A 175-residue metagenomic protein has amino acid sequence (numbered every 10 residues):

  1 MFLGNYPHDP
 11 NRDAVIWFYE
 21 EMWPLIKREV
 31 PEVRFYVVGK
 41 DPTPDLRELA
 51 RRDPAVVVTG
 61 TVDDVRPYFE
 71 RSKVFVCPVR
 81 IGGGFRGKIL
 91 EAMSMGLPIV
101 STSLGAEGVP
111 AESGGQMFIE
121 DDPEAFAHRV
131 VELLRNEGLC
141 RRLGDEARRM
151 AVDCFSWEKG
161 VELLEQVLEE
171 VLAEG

Functional and structural regions predicted by a protein language model:
M1-R71: Conserved catalytic-core segment of nucleotide-activated headgroup transferases in glycan assembly
P44-L46, V65-R66, G83-R86, G105-P110: Short glycine/proline-enriched, acidic/aromatic patches that form the donor-sugar handling elements
A55, E70-G84, M95-L97: Acidic donor-binding loop of glycosyltransferase active sites
G60-T61, C77-G83, L104-G105: Short Ser/Thr-rich beta->loop micro-motif in glycosyltransferases that lines and helps position the nucleotide-sugar
K88-E91, P98-T102: Short hydrophobic beta-strand element within catalytic cores of glycosyltransferases and related nucleotide-activated
S103-I119: Short acidic/histidine- and often glycine-rich active-site loop of Leloir-type glycosyltransferases that engages
M117-E124, E132-E137: Conserved acidic donor-binding segment of nucleotide-sugar-dependent glycosyltransferases
L139-D153, G160-Q166: A short, well-ordered alpha-helix in the C-terminal region of glycosyltransferases
